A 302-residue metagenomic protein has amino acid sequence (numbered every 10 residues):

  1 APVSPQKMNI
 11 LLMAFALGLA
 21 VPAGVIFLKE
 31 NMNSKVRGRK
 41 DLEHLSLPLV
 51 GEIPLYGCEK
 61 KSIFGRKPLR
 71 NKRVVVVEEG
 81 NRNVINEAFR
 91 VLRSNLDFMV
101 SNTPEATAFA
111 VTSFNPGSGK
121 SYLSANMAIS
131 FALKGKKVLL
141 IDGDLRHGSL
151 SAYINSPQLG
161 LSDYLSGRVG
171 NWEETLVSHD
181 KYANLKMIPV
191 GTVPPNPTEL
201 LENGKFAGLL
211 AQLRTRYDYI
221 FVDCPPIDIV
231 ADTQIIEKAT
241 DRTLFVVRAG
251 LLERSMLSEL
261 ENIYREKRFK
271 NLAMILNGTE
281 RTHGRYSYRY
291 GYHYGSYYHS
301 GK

Functional and structural regions predicted by a protein language model:
A1-L11: Membrane-interface helix-start motif
L12-K137, G143-S151, N155-S162, G170-E173 (+2 more regions): Short boundary/hinge segments that flank catalytic cores
A106-A110, L185-M187, Y219-F221: Residue-level preference for the first positions of well-ordered beta-strands
A132-L133, L213-R214, E237: Conserved ATPase "switch" residues in P-loop NTPase domains
S162, P189-L200, G204-D232: Switch II (G3) loop of P-loop NTPases
L165-V193: Nucleotide-state-sensitive switch-loop elements of NTP-binding domains
Y219, R242-F245, A273: Well-ordered beta-strand positions
I229-G250: Inter-motif core of Ras-like GTPase G domains
